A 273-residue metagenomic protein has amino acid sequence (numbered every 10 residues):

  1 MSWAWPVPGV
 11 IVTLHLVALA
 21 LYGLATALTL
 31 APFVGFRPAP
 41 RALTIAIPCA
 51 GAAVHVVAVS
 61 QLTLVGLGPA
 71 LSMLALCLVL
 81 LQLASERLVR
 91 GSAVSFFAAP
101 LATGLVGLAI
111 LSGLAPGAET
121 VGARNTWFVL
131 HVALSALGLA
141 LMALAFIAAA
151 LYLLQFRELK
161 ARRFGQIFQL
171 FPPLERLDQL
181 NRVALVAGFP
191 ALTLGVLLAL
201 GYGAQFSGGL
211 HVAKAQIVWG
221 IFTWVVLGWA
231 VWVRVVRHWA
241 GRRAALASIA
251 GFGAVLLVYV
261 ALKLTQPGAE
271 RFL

Functional and structural regions predicted by a protein language model:
M1-A25, G138-M142: Hydrophobic transmembrane alpha-helical segments in integral membrane proteins
A18, L130-A150: Alpha-helical transmembrane segments
L19-A31, C49-A58, M73-S85, V225-W229: Central hydrophobic cores of alpha-helical transmembrane segments in multi-pass inner-membrane proteins across all
L62-G138: Membrane-interface helix-loop-helix junctions at boundaries between adjacent transmembrane segments
K160-E175: Juxtamembrane inter-helical linkers in multi-pass membrane proteins
G201-L227: Short alpha-helical packing/oligomerization segments
W232-A254: Interfacial loop-to-transmembrane junctions
L257-L273: Juxtamembrane boundary at the C-terminal end of a transmembrane helix
